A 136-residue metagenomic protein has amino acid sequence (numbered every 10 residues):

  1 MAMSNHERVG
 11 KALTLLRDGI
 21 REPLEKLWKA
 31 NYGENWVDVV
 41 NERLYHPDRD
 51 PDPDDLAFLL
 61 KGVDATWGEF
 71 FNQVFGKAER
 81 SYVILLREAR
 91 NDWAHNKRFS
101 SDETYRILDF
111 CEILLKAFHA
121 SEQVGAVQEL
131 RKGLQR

Functional and structural regions predicted by a protein language model:
M1-R136: Amphipathic alpha-helical interface elements
